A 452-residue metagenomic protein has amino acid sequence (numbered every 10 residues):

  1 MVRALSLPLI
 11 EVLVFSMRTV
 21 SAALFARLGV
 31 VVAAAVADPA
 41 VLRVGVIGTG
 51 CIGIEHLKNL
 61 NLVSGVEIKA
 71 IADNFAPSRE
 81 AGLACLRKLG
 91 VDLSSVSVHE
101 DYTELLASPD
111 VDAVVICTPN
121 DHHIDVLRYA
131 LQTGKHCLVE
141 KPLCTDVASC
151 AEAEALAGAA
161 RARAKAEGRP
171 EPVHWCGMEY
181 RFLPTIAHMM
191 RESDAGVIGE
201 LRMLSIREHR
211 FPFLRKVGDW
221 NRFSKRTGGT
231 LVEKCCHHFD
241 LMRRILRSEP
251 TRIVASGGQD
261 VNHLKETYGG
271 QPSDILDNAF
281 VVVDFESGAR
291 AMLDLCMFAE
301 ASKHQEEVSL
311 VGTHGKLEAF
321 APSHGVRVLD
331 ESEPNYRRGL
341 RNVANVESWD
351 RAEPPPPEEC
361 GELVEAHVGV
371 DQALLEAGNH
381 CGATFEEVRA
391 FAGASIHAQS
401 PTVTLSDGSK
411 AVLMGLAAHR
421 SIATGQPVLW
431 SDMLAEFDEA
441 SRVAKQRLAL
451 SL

Functional and structural regions predicted by a protein language model:
M1-A37: Universal eukaryotic N-terminal targeting presequences
L24-V31, V36-G90: N-terminal Rossmann-like dinucleotide-binding module
P39, P172, G199-M203, R420-L452: C-terminal capping/lid region of NAD(P)-dependent oxidoreductase domains
I52, R163-W175, Y180-D274, A279-F280 (+1 more regions): Predominantly a Rossmann-like dinucleotide-binding segment in NAD(P)-dependent oxidoreductases
S95-D101: Conserved SAM-binding strand-loop segment of SAM-dependent methyltransferases
A113, P119-E179, G196: Beta-strand-loop-alpha-helix segment that lines the small-molecule cofactor/substrate pocket of alpha/beta enzymes
C236, L295-S302: Glycine-rich phosphate/pyrophosphate-binding beta-alpha loops
N262-P272, F280, D284-F285, V308-S309 (+2 more regions): C-terminal glycine/acidic-rich active-site capping loop/insertion
